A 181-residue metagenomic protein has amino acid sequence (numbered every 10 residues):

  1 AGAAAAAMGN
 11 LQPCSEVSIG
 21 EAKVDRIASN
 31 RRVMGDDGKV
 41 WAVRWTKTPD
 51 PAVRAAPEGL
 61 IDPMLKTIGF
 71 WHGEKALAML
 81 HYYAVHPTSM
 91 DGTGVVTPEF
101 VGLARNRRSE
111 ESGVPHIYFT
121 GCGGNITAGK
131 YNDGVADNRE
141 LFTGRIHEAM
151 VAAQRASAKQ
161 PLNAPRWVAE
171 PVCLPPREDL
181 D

Functional and structural regions predicted by a protein language model:
A1-D181: Non-catalytic substrate/cofactor recognition surfaces at enzyme active-site rims
